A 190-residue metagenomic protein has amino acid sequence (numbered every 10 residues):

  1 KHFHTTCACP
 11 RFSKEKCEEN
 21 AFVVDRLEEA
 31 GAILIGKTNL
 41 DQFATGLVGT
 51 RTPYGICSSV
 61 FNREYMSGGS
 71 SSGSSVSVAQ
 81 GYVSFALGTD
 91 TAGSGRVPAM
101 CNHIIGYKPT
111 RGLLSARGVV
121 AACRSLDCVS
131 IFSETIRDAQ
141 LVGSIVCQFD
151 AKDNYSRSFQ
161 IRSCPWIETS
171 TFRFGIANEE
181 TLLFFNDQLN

Functional and structural regions predicted by a protein language model:
K1-T91: Gly/Ser-rich catalytic/binding loops embedded in alpha/beta enzyme cores
F3-T5, T45-G49, R96-C101, G118-V119 (+1 more regions): Short acidic, glycine/serine/threonine-rich loops at helix termini
K14-K16, E64-G68, R96, V120-A122 (+1 more regions): Short Gly/Pro-enriched turn/cap motifs at secondary-structure boundaries
E18, F22, S72, T89 (+2 more regions): Conserved active-site and cofactor/substrate-binding residues in soluble primary-metabolism enzymes
A30-G31, T50, C101, R111 (+1 more regions): Alpha-helix boundary/capping residues
L40-Q42, T89-G95, A99-C101, E180: Acidic, glycine-rich active-site loops and adjacent beta-strand->loop/helix elements that engage anionic groups
T52-G55, N102-G106: Short, hinge-like loop/turn segments at secondary-structure boundaries
I105-L189: A short helix-breaking turn/cap at a secondary-structure junction
